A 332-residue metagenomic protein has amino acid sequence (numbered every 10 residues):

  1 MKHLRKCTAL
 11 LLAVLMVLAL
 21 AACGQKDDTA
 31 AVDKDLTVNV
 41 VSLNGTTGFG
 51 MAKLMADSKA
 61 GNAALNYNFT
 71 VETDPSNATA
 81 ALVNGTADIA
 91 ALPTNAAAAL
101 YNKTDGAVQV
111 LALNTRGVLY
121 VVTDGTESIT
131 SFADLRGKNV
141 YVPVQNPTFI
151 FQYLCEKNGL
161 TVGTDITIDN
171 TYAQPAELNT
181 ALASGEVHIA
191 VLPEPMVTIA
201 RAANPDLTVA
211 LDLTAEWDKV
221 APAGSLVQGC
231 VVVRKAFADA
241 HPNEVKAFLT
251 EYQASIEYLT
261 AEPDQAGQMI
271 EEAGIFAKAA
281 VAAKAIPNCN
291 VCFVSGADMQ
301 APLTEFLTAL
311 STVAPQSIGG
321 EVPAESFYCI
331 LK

Functional and structural regions predicted by a protein language model:
A30-D33, D124-N139, V162, D239-N243: Flexible hinge/capping segments at coil-to-helix
D35-D57, F132-I199: Bilobed "Venus flytrap"/periplasmic-binding protein-like clamshell domains and structurally analogous long
T37, L43-N77, V83, L100-K103 (+2 more regions): Short, polar/charged alpha-helical segment
F49-K53, T73-A107, L119-T130, A176-A181 (+1 more regions): Pocket-flanking alpha-helical
K53-L54, L119-I129, S225-E244, S295: A bilobed periplasmic-binding-protein/Venus flytrap-type ligand-binding module shared by bacterial periplasmic
A91-T104, Q152, G159, H188-L211 (+2 more regions): A ligand-binding cleft/hinge motif common to bilobed small-molecule-binding domains
N95-A96, D165, Q174-M269: Pocket-lining segment of extracytoplasmic ligand-binding domains
A238-V313: Secondary-structure end/capping motifs
